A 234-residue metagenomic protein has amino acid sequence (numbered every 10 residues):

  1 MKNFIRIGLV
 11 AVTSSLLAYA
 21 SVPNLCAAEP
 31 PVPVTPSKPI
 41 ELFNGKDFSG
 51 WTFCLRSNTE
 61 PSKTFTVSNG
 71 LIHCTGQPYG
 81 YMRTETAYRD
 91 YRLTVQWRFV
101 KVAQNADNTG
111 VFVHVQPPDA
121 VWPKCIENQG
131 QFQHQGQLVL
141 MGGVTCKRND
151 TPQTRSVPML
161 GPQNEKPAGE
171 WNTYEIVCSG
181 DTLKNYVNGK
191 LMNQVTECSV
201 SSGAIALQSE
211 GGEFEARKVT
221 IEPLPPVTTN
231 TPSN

Functional and structural regions predicted by a protein language model:
M1-R6: Positively charged n-region of N-terminal signal peptides that target proteins for export
G8-N24: Bacterial N-terminal signal peptides
L25-N234: Carbohydrate-interacting regions of secretory-pathway proteins
